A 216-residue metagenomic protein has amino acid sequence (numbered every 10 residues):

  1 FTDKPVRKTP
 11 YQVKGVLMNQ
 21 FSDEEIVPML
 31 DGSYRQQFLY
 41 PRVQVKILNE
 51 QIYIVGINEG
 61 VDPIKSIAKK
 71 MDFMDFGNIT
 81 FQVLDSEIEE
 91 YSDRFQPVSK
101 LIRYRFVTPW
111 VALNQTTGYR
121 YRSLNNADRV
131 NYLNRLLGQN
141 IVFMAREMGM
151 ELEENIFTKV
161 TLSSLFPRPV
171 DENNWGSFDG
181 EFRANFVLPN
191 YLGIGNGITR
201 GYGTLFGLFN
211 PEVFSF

Functional and structural regions predicted by a protein language model:
F1-F216: RNA-interacting cores
